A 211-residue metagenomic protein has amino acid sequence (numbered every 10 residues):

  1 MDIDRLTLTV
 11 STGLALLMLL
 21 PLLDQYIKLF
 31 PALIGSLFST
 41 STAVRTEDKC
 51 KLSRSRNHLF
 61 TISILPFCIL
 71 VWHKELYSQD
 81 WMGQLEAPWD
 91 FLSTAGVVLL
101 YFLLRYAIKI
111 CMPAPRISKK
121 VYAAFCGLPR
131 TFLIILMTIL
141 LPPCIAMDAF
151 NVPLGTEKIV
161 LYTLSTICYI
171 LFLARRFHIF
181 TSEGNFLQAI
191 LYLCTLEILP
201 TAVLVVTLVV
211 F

Functional and structural regions predicted by a protein language model:
M1-H58, C68: N-terminal juxtamembrane cytosolic/stromal segments of multi-pass membrane proteins
D4-L20, A87-Y101, L154-T163: Alpha-helical transmembrane segments
A15, R56-E75, L100-L104, I108 (+3 more regions): Hydrophobic alpha-helical transmembrane segments of multi-pass integral membrane proteins
P31, E75-G83, M112-K120, F177 (+2 more regions): Membrane-interfacial segments
T42-A95: Hydrophobic alpha-helical segments and helix pairs
E47-L52, K120-L128, L187-L193: Membrane-interface segments at loop-to-transmembrane junctions
D80-A149: Alpha-helical transmembrane segments with an aromatic anchor "belt"
L141-F211: Terminal transmembrane helical module of multi-pass membrane proteins
